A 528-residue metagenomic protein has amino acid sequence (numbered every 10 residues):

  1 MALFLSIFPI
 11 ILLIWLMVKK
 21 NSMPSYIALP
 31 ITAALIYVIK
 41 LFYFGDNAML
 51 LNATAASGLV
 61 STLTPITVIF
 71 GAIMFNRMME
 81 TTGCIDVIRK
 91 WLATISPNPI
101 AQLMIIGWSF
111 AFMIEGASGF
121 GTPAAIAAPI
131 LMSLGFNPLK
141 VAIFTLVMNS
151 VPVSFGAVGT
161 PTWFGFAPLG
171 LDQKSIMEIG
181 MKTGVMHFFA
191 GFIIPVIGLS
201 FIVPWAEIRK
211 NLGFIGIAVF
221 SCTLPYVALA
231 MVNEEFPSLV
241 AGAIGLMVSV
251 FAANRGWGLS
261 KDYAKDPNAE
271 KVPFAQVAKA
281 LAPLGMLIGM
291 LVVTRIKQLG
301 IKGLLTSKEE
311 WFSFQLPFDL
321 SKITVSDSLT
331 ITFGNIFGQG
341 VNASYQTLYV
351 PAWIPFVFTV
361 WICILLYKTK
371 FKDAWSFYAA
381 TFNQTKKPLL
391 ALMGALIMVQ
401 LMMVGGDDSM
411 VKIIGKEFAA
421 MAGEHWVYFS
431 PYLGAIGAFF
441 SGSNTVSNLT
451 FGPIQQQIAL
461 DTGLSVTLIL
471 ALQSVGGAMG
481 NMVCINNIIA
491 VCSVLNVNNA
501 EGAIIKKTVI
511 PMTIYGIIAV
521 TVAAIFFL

Functional and structural regions predicted by a protein language model:
M1-F8, T62-P65, S118-P123, M177-F192 (+4 more regions): Structural signature of hydrophobic alpha-helical transmembrane segments
M1-I73, D86-W91, I95, M286-L389 (+1 more regions): Hydrophobic transmembrane alpha-helices of multi-pass solute/ion transporters
S6-K19, I31-F42, I69-M74, A190-F201 (+7 more regions): Hydrophobic core segments of alpha-helical transmembrane domains in multi-pass membrane transport and ion-translocation
K19, S154-D266, V475-L528: Juxtamembrane and boundary regions of transmembrane helices in multi-pass small-molecule transporters and channels
F44-N52, C84, A117-S118, G159-S175 (+7 more regions): Transmembrane helix-loop junctions in multi-pass membrane proteins
N52-L134, I143, K368-I454: Membrane-embedded alpha-helical segments and adjacent helix-loop junctions characteristic of multi-pass solute
M79, M181-V196, T369-K370, F377-D408 (+1 more regions): C-terminal transmembrane helix pair
T94, Q102-I194, L199-R209, K416 (+3 more regions): Hydrophobic transmembrane alpha-helices that form the pore/transport pathway of multi-pass ion and small-solute
